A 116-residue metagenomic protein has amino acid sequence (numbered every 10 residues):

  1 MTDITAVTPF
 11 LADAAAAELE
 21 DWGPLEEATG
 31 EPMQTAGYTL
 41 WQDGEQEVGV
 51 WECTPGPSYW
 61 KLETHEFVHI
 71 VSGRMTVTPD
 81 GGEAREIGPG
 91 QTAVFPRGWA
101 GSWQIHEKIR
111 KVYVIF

Functional and structural regions predicted by a protein language model:
M1-E45: A short, N-terminal "cap"/entry segment at the start of jelly-roll beta-barrel domains of the cupin/DSBH fold
Q42-L62, P96-R97: Conserved short histidine dyad/triad with adjacent acidic residue
V48-V50, F67, T92: Conserved hydrophobic/aromatic beta-strand scaffold that supports enzyme active sites
C53, L62-V77: Short, conserved beta-strand element in jelly-roll/cupin
G81-R97: Short acidic-glycine-tyrosine-enriched beta hairpin
V94, E107-F116: A short hydrophobic beta-strand segment most commonly corresponding to one strand of the jelly-roll/cupin
